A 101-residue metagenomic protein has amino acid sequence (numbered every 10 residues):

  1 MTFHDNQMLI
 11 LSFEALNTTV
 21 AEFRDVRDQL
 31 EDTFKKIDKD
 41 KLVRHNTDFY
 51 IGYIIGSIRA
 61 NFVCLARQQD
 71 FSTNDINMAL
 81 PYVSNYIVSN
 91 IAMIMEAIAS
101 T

Functional and structural regions predicted by a protein language model:
M1, D5-M8, V43, T47 (+1 more regions): Generic alpha-helical structural element
M1-K36: Short terminal alpha-helical segments
A21-D32, R67-F71, E96, S100: Intrinsically disordered or highly flexible coil/loop and linker segments, enriched in small and charged/polar residues
K39-D48, Q69-M78: Short, surface-exposed loop/turn segments at secondary-structure junctions
T47-Q69: Acidic, low-complexity, intrinsically disordered interaction modules
F71-T101: Amphipathic alpha-helical binding modules
